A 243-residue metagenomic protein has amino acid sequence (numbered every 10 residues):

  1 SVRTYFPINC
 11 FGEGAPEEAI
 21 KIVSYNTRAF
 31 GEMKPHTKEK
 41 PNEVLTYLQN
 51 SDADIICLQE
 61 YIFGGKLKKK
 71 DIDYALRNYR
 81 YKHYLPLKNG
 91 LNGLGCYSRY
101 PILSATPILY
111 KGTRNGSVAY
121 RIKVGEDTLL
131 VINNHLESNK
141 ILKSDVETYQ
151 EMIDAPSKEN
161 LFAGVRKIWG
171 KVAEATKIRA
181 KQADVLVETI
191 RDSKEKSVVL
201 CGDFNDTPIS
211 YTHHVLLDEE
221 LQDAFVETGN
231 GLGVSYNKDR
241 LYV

Functional and structural regions predicted by a protein language model:
V2-P16, L45, Q49, I55-Y149: Structured beta-strand-rich core segments of catalytic domains in phosphoester-bond hydrolases
V2-T37, I190-K196: Mobile, glycine- and charge-enriched loop segments and immediately flanking short secondary-structure elements within
K21-T27, K40, V44-K69, L130-H135 (+2 more regions): Active-site beta-strand/loop signature of hydrolases that rely on acidic residues for catalysis
S24-P41, F63, K140-A175: Acidic/histidine-rich helix-loop elements that form or flank divalent-metal/phosphate-binding sites at the catalytic
R28-F30, L103, E137-S138, N230: Active-site/binding-pocket entry motifs
M33-K38, I108-Y110, N237: Short, solvent-exposed loop/turn segments at secondary-structure boundaries
P35, K68, L142-S144, S210-T212 (+1 more regions): Short, well-ordered secondary-structure micro-motifs
Y81-C96, A163, G170-V199, F204-V243: Active site of divalent-metal-dependent phosphoester/diester hydrolases
